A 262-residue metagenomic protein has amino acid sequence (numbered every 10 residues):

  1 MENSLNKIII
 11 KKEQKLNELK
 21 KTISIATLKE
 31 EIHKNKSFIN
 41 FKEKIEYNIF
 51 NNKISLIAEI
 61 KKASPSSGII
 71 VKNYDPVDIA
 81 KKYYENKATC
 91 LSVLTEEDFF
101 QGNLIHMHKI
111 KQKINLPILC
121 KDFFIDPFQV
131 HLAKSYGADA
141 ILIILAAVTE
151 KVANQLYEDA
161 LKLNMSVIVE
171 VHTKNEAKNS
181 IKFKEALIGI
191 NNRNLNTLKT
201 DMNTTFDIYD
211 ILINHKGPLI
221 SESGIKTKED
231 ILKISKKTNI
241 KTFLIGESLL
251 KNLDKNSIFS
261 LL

Functional and structural regions predicted by a protein language model:
M1-K61, S66: N-terminal amphipathic alpha-helix/helix-capping segment at the start of soluble metabolic enzymes
I8, A58, Y83, L91 (+5 more regions): Conserved, mostly hydrophobic/aromatic
K11, E59-A63, E96, F123 (+5 more regions): Active-site beta-loop-alpha junctions enriched in small/polar residues
K12, M202-L212, L249-L262: C-terminal helical cap(s) of enzyme catalytic domains, especially alpha/beta-barrels
L56-I60, L91-V93, I118-K121, I141-I143 (+4 more regions): Hydrophobic faces of well-ordered beta-strands that scaffold small-molecule active sites in alpha/beta enzyme cores
S67-I168, E176-N179, T205-I208: N-terminal active-site wall of soluble small-molecule enzyme domains
I125-G137, T173-K184, H215-I245, N256-L261: Catalytic cores of alpha/beta
L132-V152, G189-L198, T238-F259: Glycine-rich phosphate-binding active-site loops on the catalytic face of alpha/beta enzymes
